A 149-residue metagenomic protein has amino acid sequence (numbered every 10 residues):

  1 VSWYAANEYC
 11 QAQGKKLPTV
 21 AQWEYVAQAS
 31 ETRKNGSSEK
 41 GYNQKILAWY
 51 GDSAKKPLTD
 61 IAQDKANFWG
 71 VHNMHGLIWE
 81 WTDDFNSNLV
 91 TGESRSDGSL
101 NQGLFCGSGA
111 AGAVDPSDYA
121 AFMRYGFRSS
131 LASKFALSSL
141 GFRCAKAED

Functional and structural regions predicted by a protein language model:
V1-G126, S133: Functional-site microenvironments in short loops/helix caps that host divalent-cation chemistry
A136-D149: Short, structured beta-strand segments at or near domain termini in extracellular proteins/domains
